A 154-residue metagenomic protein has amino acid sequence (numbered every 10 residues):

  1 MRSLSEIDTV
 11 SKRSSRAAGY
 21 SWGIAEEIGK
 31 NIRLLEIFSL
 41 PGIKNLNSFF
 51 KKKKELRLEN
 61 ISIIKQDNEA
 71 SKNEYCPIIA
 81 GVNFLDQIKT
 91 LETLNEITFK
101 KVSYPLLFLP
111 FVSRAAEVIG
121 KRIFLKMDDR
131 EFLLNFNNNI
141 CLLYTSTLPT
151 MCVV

Functional and structural regions predicted by a protein language model:
M1-I78: Long alpha-helical, hydrophobic tracts
S11, V112, T145: Aromatic/hydrophobic pocket-lining residues that form π-stacking "cages" and hydrophobic walls in ligand
I43, S48-L142: A glycine-rich, acidic short-motif signal
Y144-T150: Conserved small/polar residues in nucleotide/adenosyl-binding loops
